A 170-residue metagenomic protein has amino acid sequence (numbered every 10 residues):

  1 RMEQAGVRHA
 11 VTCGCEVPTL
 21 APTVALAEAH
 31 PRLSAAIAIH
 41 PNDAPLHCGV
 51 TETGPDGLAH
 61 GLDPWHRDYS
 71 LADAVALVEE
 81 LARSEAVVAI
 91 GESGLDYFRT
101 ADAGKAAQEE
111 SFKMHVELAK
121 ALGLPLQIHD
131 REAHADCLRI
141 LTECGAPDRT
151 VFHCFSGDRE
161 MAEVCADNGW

Functional and structural regions predicted by a protein language model:
R1-W170: Mid-domain alpha/beta scaffold segments of enzyme catalytic cores
